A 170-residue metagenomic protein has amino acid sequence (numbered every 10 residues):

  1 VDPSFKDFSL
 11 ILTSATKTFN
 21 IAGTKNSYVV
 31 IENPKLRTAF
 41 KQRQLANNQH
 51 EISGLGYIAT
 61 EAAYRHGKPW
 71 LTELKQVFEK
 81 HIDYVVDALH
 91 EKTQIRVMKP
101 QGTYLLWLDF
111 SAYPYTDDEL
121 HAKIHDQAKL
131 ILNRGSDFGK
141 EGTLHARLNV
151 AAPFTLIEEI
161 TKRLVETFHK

Functional and structural regions predicted by a protein language model:
V1-K170: PLP-dependent class I/II
